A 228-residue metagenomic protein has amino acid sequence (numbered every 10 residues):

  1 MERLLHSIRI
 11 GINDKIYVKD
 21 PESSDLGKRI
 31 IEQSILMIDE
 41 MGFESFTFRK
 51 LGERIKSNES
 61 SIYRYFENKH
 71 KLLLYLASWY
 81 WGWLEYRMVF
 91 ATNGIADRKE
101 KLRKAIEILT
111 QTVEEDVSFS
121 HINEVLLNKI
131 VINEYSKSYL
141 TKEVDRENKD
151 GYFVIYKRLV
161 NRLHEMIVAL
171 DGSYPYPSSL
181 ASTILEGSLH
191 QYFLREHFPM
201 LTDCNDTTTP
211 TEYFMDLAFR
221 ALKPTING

Functional and structural regions predicted by a protein language model:
M1-S23, N227-G228: N-terminal intrinsically disordered/low-complexity leader segments
E2, K149, V168-F214: Hydrophobic/aromatic-rich alpha-helical bundle segments in the mid-to-C-terminal region
Y17, E22-T47: Short, amphipathic alpha-helix enriched in basic
E32, L36, K71-N93, K104 (+1 more regions): Alpha-helical structural segments
E44-K71: Helix-turn-helix
A91-V125: Hydrophobic alpha-helical connector segments
E100, L127-A169: Amphipathic alpha-helical packing segments from all-alpha helical-bundle domains
